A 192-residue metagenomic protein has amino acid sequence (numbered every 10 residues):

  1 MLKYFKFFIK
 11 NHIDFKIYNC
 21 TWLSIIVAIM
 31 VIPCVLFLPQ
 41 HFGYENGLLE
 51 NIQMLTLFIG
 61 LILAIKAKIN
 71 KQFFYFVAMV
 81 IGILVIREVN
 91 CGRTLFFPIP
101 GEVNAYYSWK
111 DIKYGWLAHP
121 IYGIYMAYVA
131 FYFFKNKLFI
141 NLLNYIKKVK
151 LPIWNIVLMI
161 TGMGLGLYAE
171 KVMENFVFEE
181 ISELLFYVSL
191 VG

Functional and structural regions predicted by a protein language model:
M1-H12: Short, Lys/Arg-rich, polar N-terminal cytosolic tail immediately upstream of the first transmembrane signal-anchor
F15-P33, N155-G162: Alpha-helical transmembrane segments
I26, Q53-K68, A118-K135, E183-G192: Hydrophobic cores of alpha-helical transmembrane segments in multi-pass inner/ER membrane proteins, independent
I32-F42, F97, K137, L165-N175: Juxtamembrane "helix-exit" motif on the non-cytosolic side of transmembrane helices
V35-N46, A64-I69: Short, hydrophobic transmembrane alpha-helix segments
Y44, N104-P120: Short aromatic-rich membrane-water interface segments that cap or initiate transmembrane helices in multi-pass membrane
L84-P98: Transmembrane alpha-helix/helix-exit interface in multi-pass inner-membrane proteins
N136-M159, F178: Membrane-helix boundary/juxtamembrane motif in polytopic membrane proteins
